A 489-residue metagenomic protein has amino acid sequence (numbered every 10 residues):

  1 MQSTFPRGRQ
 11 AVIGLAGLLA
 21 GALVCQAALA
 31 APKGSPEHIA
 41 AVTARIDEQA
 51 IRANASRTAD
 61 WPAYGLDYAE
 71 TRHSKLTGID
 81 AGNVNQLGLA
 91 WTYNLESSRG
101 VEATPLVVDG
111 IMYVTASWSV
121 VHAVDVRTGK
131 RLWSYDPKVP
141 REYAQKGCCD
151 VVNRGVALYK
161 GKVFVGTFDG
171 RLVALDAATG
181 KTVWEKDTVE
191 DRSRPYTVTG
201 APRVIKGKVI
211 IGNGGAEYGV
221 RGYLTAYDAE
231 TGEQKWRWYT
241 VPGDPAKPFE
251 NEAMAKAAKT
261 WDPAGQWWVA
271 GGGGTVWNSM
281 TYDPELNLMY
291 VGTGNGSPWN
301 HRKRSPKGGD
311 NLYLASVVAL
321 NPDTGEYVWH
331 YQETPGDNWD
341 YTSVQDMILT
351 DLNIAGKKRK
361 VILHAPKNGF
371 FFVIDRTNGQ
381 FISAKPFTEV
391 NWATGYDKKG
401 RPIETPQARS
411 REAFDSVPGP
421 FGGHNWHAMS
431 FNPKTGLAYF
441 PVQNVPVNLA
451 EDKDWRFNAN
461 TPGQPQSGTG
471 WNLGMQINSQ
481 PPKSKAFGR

Functional and structural regions predicted by a protein language model:
Q2-A16: Bacterial N-terminal signal peptides that target proteins for export
I13-Q26: Bacterial N-terminal signal peptides
P32-L89, P245-A255, R401-P402, Q480 (+1 more regions): Blade/loop signatures of beta-propeller domains
W61-G65, G100-V120, Q145-R171, P195-Y218 (+5 more regions): Repeat-blade elements of multi-bladed beta-propeller folds
E70-V189: N-terminal cofactor/phosphate-binding cores enriched in small/glycine residues, especially glycine-rich loops such as
Y93-T104, S134-A157, E185-A201, Y239-S279 (+5 more regions): Extracytoplasmic beta-rich repeat domains
V126-R131, R154-T188, S193-T240, R376-F381: Hydrophobic or amphipathic alpha-helical targeting/insertion segments
L175, G222-E233, D310-G325, I374-G379 (+2 more regions): Beta-propeller blade signature
